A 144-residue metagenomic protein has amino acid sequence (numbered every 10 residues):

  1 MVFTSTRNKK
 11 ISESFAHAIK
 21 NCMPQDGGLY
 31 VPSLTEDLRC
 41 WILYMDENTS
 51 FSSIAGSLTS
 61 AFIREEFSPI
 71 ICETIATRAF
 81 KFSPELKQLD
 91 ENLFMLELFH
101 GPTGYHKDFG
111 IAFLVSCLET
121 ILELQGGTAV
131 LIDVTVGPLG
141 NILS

Functional and structural regions predicted by a protein language model:
M1-S144: PLP-dependent amino-acid enzyme catalytic core
